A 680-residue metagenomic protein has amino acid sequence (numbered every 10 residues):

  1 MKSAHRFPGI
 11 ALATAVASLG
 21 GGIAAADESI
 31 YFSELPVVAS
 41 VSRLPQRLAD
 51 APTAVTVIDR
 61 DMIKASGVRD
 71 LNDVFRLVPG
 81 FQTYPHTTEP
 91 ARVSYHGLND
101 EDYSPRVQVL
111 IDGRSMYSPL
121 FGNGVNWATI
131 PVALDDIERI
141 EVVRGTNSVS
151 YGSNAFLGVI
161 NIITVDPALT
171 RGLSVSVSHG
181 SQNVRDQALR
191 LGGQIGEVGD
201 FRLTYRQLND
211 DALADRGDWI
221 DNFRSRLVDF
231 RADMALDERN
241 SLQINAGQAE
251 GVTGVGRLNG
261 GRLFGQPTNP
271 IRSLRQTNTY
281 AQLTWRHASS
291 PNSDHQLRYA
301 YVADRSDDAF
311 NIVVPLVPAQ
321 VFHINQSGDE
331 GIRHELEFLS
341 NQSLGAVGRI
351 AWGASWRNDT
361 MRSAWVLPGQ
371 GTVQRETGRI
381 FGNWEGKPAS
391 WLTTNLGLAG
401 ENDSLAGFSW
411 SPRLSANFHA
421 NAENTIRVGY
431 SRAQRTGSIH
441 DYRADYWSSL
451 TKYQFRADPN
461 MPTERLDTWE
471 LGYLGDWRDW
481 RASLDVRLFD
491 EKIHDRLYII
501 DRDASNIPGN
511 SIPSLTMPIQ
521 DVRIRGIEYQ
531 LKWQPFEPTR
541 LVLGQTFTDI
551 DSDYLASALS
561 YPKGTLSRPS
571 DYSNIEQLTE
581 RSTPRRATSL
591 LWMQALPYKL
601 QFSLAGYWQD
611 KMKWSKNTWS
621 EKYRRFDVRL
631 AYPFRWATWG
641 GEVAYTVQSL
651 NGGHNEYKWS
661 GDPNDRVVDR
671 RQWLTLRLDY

Functional and structural regions predicted by a protein language model:
L35, S40, R47, N72 (+1 more regions): Extracytoplasmic beta-strand/coil segments of soluble accessory domains associated with Gram-negative outer-membrane
L71-V74, R92-H96, V107-D112, W127-I130 (+3 more regions): N-terminal periplasmic accessory domains that precede and gate Gram-negative outer-membrane beta-barrel machines
N99, V252, L258-L263, T360 (+9 more regions): Surface-exposed extracellular loop regions of Gram-negative outer-membrane beta-barrel proteins, predominantly
S115-R144: Short acidic/polar hinge/loop motifs at secondary-structure boundaries that mediate gating or recognition
S148, N161, A168-T170, S178 (+1 more regions): Periplasmic-side early beta-strands and strand-to-turn transitions of outer-membrane beta-barrels
G192, M234-A235, V428, L541 (+1 more regions): Conserved C-terminal beta-signal and adjacent last beta-strands/turns of outer-membrane beta-barrel proteins
G199, D294-F310, H419, R427 (+3 more regions): Membrane-embedded beta-barrel scaffold of Gram-negative outer-membrane proteins
K387-S390, D490-K492, L515-M612, H654 (+1 more regions): Gram-negative outer-membrane beta-barrel transporters
